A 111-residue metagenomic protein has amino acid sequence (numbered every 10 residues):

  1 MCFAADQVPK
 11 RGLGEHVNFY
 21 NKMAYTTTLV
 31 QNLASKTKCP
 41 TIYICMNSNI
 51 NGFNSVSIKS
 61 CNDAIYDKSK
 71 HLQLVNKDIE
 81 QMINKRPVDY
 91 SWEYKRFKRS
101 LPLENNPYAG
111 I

Functional and structural regions predicted by a protein language model:
M1-I111: Non-catalytic C-terminal accessory region of glycerolipid acyltransferases and related lyso-lipid remodeling enzymes
